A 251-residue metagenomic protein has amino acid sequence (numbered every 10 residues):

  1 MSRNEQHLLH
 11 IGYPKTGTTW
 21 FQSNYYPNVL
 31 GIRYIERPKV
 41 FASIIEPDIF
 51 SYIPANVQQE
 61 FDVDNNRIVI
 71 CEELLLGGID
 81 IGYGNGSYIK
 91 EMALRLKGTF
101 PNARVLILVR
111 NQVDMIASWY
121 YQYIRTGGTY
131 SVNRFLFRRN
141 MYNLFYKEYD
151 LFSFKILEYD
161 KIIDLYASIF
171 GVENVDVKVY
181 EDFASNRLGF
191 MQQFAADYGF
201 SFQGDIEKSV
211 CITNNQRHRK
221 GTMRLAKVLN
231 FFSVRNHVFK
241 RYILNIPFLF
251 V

Functional and structural regions predicted by a protein language model:
S2-V251: Anion-recognition interface
